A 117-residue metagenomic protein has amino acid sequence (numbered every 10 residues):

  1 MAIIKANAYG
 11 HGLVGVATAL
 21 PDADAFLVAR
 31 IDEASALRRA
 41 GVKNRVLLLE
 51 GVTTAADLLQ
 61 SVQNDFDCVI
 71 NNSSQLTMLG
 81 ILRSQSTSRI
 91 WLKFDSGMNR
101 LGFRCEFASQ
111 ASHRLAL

Functional and structural regions predicted by a protein language model:
M1-L117: Active-site-proximal beta-alpha core segment in soluble small-molecule metabolic enzymes
